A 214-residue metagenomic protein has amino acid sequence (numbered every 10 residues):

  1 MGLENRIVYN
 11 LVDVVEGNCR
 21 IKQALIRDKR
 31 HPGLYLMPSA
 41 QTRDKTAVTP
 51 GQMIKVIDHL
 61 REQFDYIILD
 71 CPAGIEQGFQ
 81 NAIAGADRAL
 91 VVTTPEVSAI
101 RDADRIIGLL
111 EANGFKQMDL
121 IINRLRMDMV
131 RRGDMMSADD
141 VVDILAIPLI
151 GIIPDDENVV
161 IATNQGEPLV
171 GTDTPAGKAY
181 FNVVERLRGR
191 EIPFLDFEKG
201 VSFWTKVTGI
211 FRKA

Functional and structural regions predicted by a protein language model:
M1-E62, I161-Q165, L169-V170: P-loop/Walker-type NTP enzyme "switch/lid" segment
E4, G17, N113, R124 (+2 more regions): Change "in soluble alpha/beta enzymes" to "in soluble alpha/beta proteins
N5-V8, P50, M135, T174-F181: Electropositive phosphate-/nucleotide-binding environments in soluble metabolic enzymes
V8-L11, K22, A103, A138 (+1 more regions): A general structural signal for well-ordered alpha-helical segments in protein cores
R30, Y66, A146-I147, D155 (+1 more regions): Generic secondary-structure signature for well-ordered alpha-helical cores
G51-K55, H59-I161: Conserved catalytic-core segment of NTP-binding enzymes
Q165-A214: NTP-binding/hydrolysis catalytic cores, primarily Walker-type P-loop NTPases
